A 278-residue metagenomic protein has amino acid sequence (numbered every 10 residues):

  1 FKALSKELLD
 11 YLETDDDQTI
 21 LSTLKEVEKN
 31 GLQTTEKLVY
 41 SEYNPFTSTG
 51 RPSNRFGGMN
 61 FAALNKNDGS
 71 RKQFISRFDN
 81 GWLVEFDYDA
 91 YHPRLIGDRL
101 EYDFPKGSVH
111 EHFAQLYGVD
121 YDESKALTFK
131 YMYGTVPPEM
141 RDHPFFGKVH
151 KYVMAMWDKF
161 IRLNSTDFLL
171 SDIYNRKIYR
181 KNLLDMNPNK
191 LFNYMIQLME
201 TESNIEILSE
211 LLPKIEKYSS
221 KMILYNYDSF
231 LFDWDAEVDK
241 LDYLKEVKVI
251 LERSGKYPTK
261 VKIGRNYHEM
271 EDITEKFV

Functional and structural regions predicted by a protein language model:
F1-V119, R176-I215, S220-F230, Y243-I250: Acidic, glycine-rich two-metal-ion catalytic cores of nucleic acid-processing enzymes
L32, Q115-Y225, E252-V278: Conserved catalytic core of nucleic-acid polymerases
L231-A236: Short beta-strand-to-loop capping motifs
V238-L241: Short, charged/polar, Gly/Pro-enriched secondary-structure boundary elements
